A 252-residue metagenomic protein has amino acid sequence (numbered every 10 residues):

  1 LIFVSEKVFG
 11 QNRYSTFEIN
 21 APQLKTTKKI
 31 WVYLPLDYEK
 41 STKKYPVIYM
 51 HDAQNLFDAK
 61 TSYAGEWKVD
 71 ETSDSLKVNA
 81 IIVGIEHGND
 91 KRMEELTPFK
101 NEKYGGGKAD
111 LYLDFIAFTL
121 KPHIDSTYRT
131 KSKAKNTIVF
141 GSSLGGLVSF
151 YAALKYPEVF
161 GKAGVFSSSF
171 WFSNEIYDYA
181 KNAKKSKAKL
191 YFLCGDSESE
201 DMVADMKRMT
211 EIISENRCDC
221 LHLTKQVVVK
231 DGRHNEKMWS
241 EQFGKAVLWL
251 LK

Functional and structural regions predicted by a protein language model:
L1-R13: Bacterial Sec-dependent N-terminal signal peptides
Q11-K252: Non-catalytic cap/lid and distal C-terminal segments of serine-dependent acyl enzymes
